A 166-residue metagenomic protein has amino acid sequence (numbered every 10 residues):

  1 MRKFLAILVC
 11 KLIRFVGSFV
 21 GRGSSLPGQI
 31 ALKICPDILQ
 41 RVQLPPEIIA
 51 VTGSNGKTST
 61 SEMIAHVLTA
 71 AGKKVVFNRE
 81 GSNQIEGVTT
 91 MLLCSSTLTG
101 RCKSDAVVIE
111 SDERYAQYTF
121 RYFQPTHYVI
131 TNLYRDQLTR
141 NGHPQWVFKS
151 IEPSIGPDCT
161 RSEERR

Functional and structural regions predicted by a protein language model:
R2-R166: Phosphate-binding loop of NTP-binding sites
